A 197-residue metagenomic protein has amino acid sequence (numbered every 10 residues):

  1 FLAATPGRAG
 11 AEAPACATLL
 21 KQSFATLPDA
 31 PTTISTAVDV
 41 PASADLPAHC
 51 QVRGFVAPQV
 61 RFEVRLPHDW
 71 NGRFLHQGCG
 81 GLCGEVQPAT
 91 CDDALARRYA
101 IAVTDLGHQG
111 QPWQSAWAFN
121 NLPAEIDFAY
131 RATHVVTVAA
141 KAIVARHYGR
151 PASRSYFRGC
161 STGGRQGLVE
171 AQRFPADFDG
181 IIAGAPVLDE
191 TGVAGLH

Functional and structural regions predicted by a protein language model:
F1-A4: Bacterial N-terminal signal peptides
G7-R73, Q77, V86-A89: Catalytic-loop region of hydrolases
C79-L82, P186: Glycine-rich His-Gly loop
G81-A152, G195: Cap/lid segment of the alpha/beta-hydrolase catalytic domain
E85, G159-V169: Glycine-rich nucleophile elbow surrounding the catalytic serine of serine-hydrolase chemistry
R150-S161: Alpha/beta-hydrolase fold nucleophile elbow
E170, A176-H197: A catalytic-pocket lid/entrance helix-loop region that shapes and gates access to the active site across common
